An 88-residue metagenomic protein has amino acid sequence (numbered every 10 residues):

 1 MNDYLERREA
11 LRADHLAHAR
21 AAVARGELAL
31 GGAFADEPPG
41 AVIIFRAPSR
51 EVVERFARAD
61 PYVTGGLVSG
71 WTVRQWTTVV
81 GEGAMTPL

Functional and structural regions predicted by a protein language model:
M1-L88: Conserved, structured core segments of small domains
